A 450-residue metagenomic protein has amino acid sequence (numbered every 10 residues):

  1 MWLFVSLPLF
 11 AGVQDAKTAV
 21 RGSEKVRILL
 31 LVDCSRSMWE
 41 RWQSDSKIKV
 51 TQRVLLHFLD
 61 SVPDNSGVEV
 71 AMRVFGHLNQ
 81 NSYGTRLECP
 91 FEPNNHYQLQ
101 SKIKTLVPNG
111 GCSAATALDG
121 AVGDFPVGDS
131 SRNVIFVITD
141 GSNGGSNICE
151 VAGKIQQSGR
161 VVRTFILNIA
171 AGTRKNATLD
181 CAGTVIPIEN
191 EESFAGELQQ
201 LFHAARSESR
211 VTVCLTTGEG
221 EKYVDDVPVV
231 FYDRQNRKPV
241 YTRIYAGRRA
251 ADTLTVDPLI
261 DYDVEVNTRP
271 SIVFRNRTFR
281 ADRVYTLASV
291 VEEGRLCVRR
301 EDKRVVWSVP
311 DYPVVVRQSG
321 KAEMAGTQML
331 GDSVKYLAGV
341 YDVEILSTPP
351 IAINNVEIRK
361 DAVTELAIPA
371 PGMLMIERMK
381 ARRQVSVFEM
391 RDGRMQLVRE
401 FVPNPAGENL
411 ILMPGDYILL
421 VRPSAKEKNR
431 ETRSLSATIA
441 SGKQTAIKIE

Functional and structural regions predicted by a protein language model:
W2-A11: Hydrophobic h-region of N-terminal signal peptides that target proteins for export in Gram-negative bacteria
D15, V26-V50, D60, D64 (+4 more regions): Exposed acidic/Ser/Thr-rich ligand/metal-binding surfaces
I166-A204, I260-A281, A338-R359: A general sequence property marking short-to-moderate contiguous segments in secreted/outer-membrane adhesion
E191-R248: C-terminal "exit" segments of structured domains
C214-D226, V298-P310, I376-Q384: Structural motif
D233-A251, Q318-G331, D392-A406: Short, acidic Ser/Thr/Gly-rich low-complexity loop/linker segments typical of extracellular and cell-surface proteins
A246-D263, N267-S271, Q328-P349, N404-E427: Short Pro-Gly-centered beta-turn/loop motif in secreted/extracellular proteins
R248, T268-E293, T348-P371, S424-E450: Structured interaction patches on ligand/partner-binding surfaces of diverse proteins
